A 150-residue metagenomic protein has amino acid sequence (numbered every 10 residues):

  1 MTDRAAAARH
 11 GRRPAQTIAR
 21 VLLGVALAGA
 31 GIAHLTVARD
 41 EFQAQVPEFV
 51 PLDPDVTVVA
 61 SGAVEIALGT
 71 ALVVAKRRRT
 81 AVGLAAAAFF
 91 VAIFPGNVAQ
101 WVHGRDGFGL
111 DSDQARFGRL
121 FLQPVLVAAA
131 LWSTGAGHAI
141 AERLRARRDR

Functional and structural regions predicted by a protein language model:
T2-R150: Membrane-interface extramembranous regions
